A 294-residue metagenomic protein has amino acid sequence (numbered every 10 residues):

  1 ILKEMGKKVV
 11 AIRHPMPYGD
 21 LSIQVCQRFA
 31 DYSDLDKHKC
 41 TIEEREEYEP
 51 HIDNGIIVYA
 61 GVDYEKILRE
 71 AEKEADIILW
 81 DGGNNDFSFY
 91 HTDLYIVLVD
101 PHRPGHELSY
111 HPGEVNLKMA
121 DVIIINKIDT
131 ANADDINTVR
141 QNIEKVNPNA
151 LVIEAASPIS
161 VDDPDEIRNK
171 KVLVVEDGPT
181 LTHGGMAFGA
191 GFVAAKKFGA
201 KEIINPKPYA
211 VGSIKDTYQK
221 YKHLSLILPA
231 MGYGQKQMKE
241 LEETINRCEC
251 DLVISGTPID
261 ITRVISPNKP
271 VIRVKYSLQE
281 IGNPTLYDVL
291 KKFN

Functional and structural regions predicted by a protein language model:
I1-E144, P148-E154, I159-C248, L252-I272 (+2 more regions): Flexible phosphate-sensing "switch/lid" loops adjacent to ATP/NTP-binding sites across phosphate-transfer
F293: Acceptor-binding helix/loop patch of EC 2.4 sugar-transfer enzymes, predominantly nucleotide-sugar-dependent
